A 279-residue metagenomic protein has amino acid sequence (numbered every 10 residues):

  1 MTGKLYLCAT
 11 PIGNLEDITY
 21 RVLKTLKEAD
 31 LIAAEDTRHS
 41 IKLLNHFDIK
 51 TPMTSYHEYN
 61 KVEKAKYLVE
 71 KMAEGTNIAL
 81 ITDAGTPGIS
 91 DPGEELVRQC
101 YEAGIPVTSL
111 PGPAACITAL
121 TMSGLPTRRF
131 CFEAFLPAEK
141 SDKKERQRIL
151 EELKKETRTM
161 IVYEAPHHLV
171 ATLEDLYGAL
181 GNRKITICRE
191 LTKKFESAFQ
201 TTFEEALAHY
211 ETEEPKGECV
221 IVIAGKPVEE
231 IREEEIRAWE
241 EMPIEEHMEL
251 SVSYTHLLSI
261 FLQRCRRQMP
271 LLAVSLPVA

Functional and structural regions predicted by a protein language model:
M1-H57: Glycine-rich, flexible N-terminal cofactor/catalytic loop recognition
T2-G3, A114-S253: Beta-strand/loop-alpha-helix module characteristic of Rossmann-like adenine-cofactor folds
I12-G13, D83-P87, P166-H168, K226-V228: Short glycine-rich anion-binding loops that position phosphate/pyrophosphate groups of nucleotides and phosphorylated
L26-I32, G104-T108, T159-M160: Short active-site oxyanion
E74-E133, P137: Short glycine-cluster motifs
Y254-S259: Conserved small/polar residues in nucleotide/adenosyl-binding loops
Q263, A273-V274, V278: Short amphipathic, helix-prone segments within low-complexity/disordered or flexible regions
